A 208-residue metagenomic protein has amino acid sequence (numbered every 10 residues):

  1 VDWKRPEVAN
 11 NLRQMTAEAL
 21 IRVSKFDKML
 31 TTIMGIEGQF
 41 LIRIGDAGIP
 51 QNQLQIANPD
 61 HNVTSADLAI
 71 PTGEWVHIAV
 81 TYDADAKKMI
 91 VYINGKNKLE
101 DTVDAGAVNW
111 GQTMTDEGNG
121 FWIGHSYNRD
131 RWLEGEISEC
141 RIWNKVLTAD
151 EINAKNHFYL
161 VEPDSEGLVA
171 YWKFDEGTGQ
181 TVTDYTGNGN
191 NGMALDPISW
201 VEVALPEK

Functional and structural regions predicted by a protein language model:
V1-I152, F158-N188, D196-K208: Extracellular glycan-associated modules
